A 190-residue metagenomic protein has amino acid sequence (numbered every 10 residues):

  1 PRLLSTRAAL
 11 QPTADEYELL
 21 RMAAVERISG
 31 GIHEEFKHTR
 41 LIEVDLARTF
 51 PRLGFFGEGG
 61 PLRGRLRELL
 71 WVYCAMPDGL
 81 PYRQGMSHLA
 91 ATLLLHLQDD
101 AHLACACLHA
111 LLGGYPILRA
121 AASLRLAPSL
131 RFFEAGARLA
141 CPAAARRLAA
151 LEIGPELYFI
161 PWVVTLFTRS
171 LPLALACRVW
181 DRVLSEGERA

Functional and structural regions predicted by a protein language model:
P1-A190: Helix-rich, well-folded core regions that mediate interactions or catalysis
